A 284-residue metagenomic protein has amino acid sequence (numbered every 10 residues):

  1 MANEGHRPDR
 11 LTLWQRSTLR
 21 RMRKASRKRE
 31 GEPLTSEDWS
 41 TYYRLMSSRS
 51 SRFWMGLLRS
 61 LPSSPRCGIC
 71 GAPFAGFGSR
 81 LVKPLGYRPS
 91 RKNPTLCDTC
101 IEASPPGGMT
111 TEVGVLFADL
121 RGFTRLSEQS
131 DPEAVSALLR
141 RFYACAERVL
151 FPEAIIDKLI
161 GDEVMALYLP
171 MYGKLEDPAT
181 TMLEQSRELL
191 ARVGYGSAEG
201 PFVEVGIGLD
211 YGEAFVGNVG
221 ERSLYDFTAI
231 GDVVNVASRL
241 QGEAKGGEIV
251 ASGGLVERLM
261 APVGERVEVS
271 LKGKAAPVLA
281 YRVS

Functional and structural regions predicted by a protein language model:
A2-G68: A broadly conserved sequence feature marking short terminus-proximal activation segments in nucleic acid-centric
R7-P8, Q15-R20, T228, E248-E257: Flexible, glycine/charge-rich interdomain/linker segments that couple and regulate nucleotide signaling catalytic cores
S48-I160: Juxtacatalytic helix/coil linker segments that couple regulatory or sensory modules to the catalytic cores
A103, L189-R192, G196, R222 (+2 more regions): Conserved, well-folded catalytic cores of nucleic-acid-processing and energy-transducing macromolecular machines
D131-A137, L159-V203, L209, A229-D232 (+1 more regions): Short helix/loop segment flanking the catalytic signature motif in cyclic-nucleotide metabolism enzymes
D177, Y225-T228, I249, A261: Catalytic cores and conserved motifs of cyclic dinucleotide signaling enzymes
G206, D210, V216-Q241: Catalytic-core segments of nucleotide cyclases and related cyclic-nucleotide turnover enzymes
E243-S284: Cytosolic regulatory/linker segments at or just downstream of nucleotide-handling modules in signal-transduction
